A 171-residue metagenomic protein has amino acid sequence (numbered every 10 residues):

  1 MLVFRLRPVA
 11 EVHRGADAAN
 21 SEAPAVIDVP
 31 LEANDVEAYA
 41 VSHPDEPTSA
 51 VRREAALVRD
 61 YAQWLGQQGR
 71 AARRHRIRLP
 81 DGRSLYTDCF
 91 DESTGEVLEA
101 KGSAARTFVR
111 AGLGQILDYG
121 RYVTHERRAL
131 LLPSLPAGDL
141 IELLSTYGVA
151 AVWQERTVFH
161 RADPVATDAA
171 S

Functional and structural regions predicted by a protein language model:
M1-P47, G102, H160, A170-S171: Intrinsically disordered, charged low-complexity linkers and terminal tails that flank or connect structured domains
P30-R76: Acidic-basic catalytic patches of nuclease active cores, encompassing PD-(D/E)XK and other metal-cofactor nuclease
D60-Q68, R74, L85, S103 (+2 more regions): Structural signature of nuclease core domains in nucleic-acid processing machines
Y61, C89-A105: Conserved catalytic cores of phosphodiester-cleaving nucleases, focusing on short active-site segments
R78-S84, F90: A short beta-turn/loop motif at secondary-structure boundaries
D81, R156-A162: A short acidic, often aromatic-flanked loop/helix-cap motif at beta-alpha or helix-coil junctions that lines enzyme
G102-A105, R121-Q154: Nucleic-acid nuclease catalytic cores
A104-Q115: Active-site-adjacent loop/helix micro-motif of nuclease/hydrolase catalytic cores
